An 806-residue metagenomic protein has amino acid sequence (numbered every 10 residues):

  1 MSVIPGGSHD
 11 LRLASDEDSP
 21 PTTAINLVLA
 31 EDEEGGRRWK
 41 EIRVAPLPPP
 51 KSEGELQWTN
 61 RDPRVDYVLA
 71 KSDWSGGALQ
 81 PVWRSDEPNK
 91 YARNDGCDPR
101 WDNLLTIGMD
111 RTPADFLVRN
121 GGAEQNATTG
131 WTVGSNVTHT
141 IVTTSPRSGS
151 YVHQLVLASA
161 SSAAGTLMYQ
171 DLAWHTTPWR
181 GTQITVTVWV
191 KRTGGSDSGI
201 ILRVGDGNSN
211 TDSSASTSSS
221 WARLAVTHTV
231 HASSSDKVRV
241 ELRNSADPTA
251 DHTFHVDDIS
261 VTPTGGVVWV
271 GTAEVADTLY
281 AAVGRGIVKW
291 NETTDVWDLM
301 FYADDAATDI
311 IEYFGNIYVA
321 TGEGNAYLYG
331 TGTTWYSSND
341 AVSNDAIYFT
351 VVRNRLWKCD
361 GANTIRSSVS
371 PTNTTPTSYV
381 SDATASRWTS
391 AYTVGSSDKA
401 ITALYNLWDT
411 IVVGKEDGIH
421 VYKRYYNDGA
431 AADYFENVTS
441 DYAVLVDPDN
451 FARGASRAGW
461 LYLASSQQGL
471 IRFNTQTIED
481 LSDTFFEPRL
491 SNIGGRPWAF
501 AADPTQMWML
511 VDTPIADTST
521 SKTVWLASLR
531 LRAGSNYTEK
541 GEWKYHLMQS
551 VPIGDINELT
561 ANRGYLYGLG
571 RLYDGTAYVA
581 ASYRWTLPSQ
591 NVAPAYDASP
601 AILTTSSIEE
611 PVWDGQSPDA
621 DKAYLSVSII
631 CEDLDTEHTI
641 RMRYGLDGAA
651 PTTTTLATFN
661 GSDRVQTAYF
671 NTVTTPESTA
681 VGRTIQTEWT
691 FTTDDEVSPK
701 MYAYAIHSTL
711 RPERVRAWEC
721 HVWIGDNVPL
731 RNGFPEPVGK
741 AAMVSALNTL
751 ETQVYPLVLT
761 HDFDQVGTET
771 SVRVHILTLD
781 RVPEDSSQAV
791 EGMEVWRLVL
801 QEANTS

Functional and structural regions predicted by a protein language model:
S2-A114, G265-F301, N316, G324-A326 (+6 more regions): N-terminal beta-propeller domains
P113-G265: Extracellular and organelle-lumenal recognition/adhesion modules and their flexible linkers in secreted
L167, L172, S209-S214, V226 (+7 more regions): Short Trp-Ser/Thr-centered turn/loop motifs at beta-strand boundaries
T249-G265, T586-L634, G682-Q686, T690-N727: Exposed low-complexity, polar/acidic, P/S/T/G-rich flexible segments that act as propeptides, protease-susceptible
G266-E274, A303-G315, A341-N354, S396-L407 (+3 more regions): Repeated scaffold domains used in trafficking and secretory/extracellular systems, primarily beta-propellers
D305-D309, Y644-L646, A650-T709: Beta-sandwich interaction modules
I556-S606: Blade-level signature of beta-propeller repeat domains, shared across WD40, Kelch, NHL, RCC1 and BNR/Asp-box propellers
T709-S806: Extracellular/virion structural assembly segments
